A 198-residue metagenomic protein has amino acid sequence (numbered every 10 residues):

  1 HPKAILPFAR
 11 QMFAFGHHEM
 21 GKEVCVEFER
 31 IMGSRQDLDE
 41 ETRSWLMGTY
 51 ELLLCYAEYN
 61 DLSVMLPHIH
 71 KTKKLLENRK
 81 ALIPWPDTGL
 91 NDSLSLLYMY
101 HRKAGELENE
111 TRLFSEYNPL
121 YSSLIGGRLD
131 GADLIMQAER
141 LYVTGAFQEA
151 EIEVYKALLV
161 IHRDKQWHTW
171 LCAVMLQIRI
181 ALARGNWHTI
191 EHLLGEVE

Functional and structural regions predicted by a protein language model:
H1, E191-E198: Short, intrinsically disordered, charge-balanced linker/junction segments flanking boundaries in proteins
P2-C172: Internal alpha-solenoid helical repeat scaffolds
E139, R179, R184-H188: Cytosolic nucleotide-utilizing catalytic cores of signal-transduction proteins
E149, T189-H192: Alpha-helix N-cap and coil->helix boundary residues
